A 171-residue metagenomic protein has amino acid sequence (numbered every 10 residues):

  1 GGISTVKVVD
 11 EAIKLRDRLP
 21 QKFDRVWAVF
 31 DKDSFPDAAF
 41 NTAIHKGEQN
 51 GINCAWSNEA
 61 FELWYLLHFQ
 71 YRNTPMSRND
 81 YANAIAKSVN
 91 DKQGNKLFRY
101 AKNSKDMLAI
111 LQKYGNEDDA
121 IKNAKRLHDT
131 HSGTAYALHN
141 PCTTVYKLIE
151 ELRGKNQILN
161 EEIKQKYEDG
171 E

Functional and structural regions predicted by a protein language model:
G1-R16: Domain-level signal for Mg2+-assisted phosphodiester chemistry and nucleotide/NA-binding surfaces in nucleic-acid
I13, D17-W27, K32-E171: C-terminal accessory helical subdomains adjacent to catalytic cores in phosphodiester- and nucleotide-handling enzymes
